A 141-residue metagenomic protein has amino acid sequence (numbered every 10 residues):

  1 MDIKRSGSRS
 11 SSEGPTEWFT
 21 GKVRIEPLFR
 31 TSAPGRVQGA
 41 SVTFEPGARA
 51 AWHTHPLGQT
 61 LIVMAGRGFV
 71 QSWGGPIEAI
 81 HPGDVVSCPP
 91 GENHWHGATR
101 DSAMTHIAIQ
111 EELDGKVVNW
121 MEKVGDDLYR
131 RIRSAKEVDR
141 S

Functional and structural regions predicted by a protein language model:
M1-V37, V117-S141: A short, N-terminal "cap"/entry segment at the start of jelly-roll beta-barrel domains of the cupin/DSBH fold
G7, P27-S32, P46-A48, G74 (+2 more regions): Short, well-ordered turn and helix-capping elements at secondary-structure junctions
R24-P27, Q38-H55, P90: Conserved short histidine dyad/triad with adjacent acidic residue
A33-G35, F44-A48, R67-F69, D114-G115: Short, charged/polar surface micro-motifs in flexible loops or helix N-caps
R36, T54-P56, A98-R100: Short glycine/proline-enriched turns and hinge-like loops at secondary-structure junctions
R49, T54-P82, E92: A short beta-strand-loop-beta hairpin characteristic of the jelly-roll/cupin
F69, P76-I77, H81-P82, P90-V117: Ligand-binding loop in jelly-roll beta-barrel domains
